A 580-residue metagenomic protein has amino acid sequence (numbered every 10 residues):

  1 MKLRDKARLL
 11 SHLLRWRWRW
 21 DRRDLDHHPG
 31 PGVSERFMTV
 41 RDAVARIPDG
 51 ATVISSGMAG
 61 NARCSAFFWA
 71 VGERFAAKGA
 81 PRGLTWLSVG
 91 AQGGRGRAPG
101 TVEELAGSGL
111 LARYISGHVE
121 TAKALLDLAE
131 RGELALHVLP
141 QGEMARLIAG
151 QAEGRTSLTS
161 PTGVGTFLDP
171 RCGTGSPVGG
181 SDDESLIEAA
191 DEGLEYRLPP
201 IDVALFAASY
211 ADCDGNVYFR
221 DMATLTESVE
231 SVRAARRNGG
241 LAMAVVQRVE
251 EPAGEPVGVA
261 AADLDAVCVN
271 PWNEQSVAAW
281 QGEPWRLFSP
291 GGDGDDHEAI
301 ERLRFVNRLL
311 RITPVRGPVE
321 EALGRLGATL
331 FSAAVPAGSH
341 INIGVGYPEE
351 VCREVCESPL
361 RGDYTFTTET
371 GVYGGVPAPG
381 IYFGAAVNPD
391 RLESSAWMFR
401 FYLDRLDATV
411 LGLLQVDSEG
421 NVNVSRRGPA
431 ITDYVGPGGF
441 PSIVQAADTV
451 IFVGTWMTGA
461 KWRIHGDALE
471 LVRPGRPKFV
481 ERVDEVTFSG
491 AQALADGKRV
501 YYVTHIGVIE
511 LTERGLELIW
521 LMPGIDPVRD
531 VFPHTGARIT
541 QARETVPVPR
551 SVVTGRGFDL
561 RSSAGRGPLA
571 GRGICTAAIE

Functional and structural regions predicted by a protein language model:
K2-L25, P31-A45, A59-F75, G90-E104 (+2 more regions): Conserved phosphate- and dinucleotide-binding cores of soluble alpha/beta proteins, encompassing both enzyme active
H27-G32, V306-E320: Glycine-rich phosphate-binding "P-loop"
T52-M58, T85-V89: Short glycine-rich or small-residue beta-strand-to-loop segments that form or flank ligand, phosphate, metal/Fe-S
F75-A80, P359-L360: Short helix-capping segments at alpha-helix termini
L84-W86, A242, I341, F366 (+1 more regions): Hydrophobic/aromatic residues located in beta-strands of well-ordered beta-sheets within soluble catalytic
P161-T162, R171, N342, V351-N388: Anionic-ligand anchoring segments at beta-strand to alpha-helix junctions in alpha/beta enzyme folds, i.e., glycine
L323-C352: Active-site pocket-lining segments that scaffold enzyme catalytic pockets across diverse folds
